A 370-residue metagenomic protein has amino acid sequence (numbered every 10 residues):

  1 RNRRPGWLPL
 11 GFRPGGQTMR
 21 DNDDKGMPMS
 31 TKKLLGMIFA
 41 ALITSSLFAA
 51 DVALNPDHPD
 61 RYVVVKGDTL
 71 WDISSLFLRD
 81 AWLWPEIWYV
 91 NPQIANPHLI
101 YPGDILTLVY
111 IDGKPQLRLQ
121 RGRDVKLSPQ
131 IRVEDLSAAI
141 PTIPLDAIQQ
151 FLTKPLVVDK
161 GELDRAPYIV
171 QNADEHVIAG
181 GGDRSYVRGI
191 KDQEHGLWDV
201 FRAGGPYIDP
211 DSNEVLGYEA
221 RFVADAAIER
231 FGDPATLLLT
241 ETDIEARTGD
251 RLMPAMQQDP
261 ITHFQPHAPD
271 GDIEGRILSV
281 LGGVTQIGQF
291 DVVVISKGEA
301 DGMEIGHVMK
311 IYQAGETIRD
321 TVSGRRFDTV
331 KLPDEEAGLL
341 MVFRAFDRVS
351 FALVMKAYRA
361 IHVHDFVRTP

Functional and structural regions predicted by a protein language model:
N2, D21-D24: Intrinsic-disorder-associated, low-complexity terminal segments enriched in Asp/Asn/His/Tyr and depleted of Lys/Arg
F12, R20, M27-P28: Short, low-complexity, intrinsically disordered N-terminal modules that encode targeting/processing signals
N22, M37-I38: Composition-driven detection of intrinsically disordered, low-complexity segments
G26, S30-L35, F48-P370: Surface-exposed, polar/charged interaction patches used for macromolecular assembly or partner binding
